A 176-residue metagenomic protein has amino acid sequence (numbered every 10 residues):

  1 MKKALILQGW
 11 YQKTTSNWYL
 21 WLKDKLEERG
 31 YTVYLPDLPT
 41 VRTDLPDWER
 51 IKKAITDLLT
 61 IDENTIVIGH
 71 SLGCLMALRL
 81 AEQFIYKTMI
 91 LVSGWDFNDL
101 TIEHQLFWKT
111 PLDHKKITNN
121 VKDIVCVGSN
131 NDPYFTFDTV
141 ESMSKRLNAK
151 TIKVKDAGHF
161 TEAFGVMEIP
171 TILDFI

Functional and structural regions predicted by a protein language model:
K2-E63: Active-site catalytic motif of lipid deacylating hydrolases and related acyltransferases
G9-W10, L38-V41, I90-L100: Active-site nucleophile loop of the alpha/beta-hydrolase fold
D44-I51, G94-I117, E168: Flexible "cap/lid" loop of the alpha/beta hydrolase fold
L45-P46, A157-I169: Catalytic histidine-centered segment of alpha/beta-hydrolase-like enzymes
I66-V67, M89: Conserved alpha/beta-hydrolase fold motif
I68-L78: Gly/Ala-rich beta-loop-alpha elbow adjacent to hydrolase catalytic centers
N120, V125-G128, D132: Short beta-strand/loop motif that positions the catalytic acidic residue of the alpha/beta-hydrolase fold
P133-T139: Conserved alpha/beta-hydrolase "acid-adjacent" motif
